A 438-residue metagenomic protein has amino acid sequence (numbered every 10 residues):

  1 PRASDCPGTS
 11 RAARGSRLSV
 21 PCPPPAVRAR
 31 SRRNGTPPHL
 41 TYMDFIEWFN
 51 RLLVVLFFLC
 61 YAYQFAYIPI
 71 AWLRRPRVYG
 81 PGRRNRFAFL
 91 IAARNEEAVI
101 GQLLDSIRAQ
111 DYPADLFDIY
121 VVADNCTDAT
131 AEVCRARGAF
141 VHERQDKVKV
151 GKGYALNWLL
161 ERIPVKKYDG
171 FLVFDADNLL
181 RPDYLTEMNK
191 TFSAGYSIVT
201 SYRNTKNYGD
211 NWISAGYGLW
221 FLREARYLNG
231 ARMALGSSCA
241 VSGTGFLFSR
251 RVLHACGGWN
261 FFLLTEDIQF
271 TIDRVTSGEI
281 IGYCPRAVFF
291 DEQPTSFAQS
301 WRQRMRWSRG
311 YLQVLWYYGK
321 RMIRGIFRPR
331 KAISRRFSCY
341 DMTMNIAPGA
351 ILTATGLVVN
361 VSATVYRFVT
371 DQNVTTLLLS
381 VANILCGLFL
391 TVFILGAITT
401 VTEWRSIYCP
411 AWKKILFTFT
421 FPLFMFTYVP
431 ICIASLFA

Functional and structural regions predicted by a protein language model:
R32-R33, P38-R83, E403, Y428-S435: N-terminal membrane-anchoring/stem segments of glycan-assembly enzymes
P69, Y79-P81, D341-F437: Membrane-embedded multi-pass helical conduit in multi-pass membrane proteins, especially envelope-biosynthetic
N85-A88, D118, Q269: Cell-envelope/extracellular polymer assembly enzymes that use nucleotide-activated donors
V99-G101, D128-R135, D183: Acidic helix N-cap motif at the loop->helix transition within catalytic regions of sugar-transfer enzymes
D105-L116: Short, acidic, metal-binding catalytic loop of nucleotide-sugar glycosyltransferases
A123-A131, D146-V148, L179: A conserved acidic beta->alpha catalytic loop
E143-Y168, P182-L264, W301, M305-W316: Long helical/loop segments within the catalytic core of UDP-sugar-dependent glycosyltransferases, especially the large
K167-L179: Short beta-strand-to-loop acidic/aromatic patch adjacent to the donor-nucleotide binding site
